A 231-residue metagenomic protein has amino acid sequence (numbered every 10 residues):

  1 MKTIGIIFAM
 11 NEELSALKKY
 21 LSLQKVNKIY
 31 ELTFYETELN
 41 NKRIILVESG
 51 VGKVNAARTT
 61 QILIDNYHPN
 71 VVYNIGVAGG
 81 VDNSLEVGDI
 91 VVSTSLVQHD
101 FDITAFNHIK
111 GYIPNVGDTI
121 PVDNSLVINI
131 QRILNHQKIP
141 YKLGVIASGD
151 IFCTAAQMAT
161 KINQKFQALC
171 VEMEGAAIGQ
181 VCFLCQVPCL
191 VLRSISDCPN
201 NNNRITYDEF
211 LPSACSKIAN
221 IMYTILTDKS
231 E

Functional and structural regions predicted by a protein language model:
M1-Q61, N66-Y67: N-terminal short beta-loop-beta anion/metal-coordinating cradle
Y20, S125-P140, V181, K217-D228: Generic non-transmembrane alpha-helical segments
I62-N66, G80, S84-L85, Q180-P188: Alpha-helix C-terminal capping segments
N70-Y73: Structural motif
V81-F166: Mid-sequence, gly/pro-rich, charge-dense loop/helix-turn segments that line enzyme active sites
F152-N200: A C-terminal functional module that forms or caps the active site or interfaces directly with catalytic machinery
P199-E231: His/Asp/Glu-rich mid-to-C-terminal helical/loop segments that flank catalytic regions of hydrolases
